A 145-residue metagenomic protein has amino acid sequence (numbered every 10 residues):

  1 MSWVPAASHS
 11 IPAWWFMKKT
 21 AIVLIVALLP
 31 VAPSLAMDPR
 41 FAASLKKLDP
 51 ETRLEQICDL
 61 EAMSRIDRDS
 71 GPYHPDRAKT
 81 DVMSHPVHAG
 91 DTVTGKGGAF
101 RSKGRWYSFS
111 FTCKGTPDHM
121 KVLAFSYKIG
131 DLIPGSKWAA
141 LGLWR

Functional and structural regions predicted by a protein language model:
M1-F16, L35: Short, Lys/Arg-enriched N-terminal segments with co-localized hydrophobic residues within the first ~10-30 amino acids
P5, F16-M17, S108, A140: Intrinsic disorder/low-complexity segments enriched in polar/charged and small flexible residues
K18-L24: Sec-dependent signal peptide recognition, specifically the positively charged N-region followed immediately by
A27-L28: Repetitive helical segments and hydrophobic/amphipathic motifs
V31-P33: N-terminal signal peptide c-region/cleavage motif recognized by signal peptidases
A36-R145: Mitochondrial intermembrane space
